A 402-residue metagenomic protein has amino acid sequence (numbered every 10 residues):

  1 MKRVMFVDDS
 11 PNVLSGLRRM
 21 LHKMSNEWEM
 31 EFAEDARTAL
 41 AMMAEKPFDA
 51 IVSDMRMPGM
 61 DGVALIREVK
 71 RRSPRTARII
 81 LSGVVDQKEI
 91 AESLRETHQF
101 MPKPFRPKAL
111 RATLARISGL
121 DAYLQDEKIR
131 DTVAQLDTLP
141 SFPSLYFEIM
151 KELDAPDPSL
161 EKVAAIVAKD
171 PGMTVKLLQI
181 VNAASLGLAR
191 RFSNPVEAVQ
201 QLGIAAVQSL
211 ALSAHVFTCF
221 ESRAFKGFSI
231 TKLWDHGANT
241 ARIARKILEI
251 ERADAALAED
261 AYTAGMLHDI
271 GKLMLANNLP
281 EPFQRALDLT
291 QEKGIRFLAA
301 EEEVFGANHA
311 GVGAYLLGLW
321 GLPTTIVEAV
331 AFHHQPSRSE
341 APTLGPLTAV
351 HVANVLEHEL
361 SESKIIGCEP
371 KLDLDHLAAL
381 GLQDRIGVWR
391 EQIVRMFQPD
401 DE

Functional and structural regions predicted by a protein language model:
D8, D54, S82: Active-site residues of response regulator receiver
P11-E31: Two-component/phosphorelay signaling modules centered on CheY-like receiver
M24-S25, A44-K46, E68-T76, E96: Conserved phosphotransfer cores of two-component systems
E34-T38, D61-L65: Acidic catalytic/metal-coordinating carboxylates
K46-V52: Active-site beta3 strand of CheY-like receiver
M57: Receiver (REC) domain active-site loop signature in two-component systems and cognate sites in sensor histidine kinases
A64, V84-M101: Alpha4 helix (beta4-alpha4-beta5 surface) of REC/receiver domains from two-component response regulators
R106-I270, M274-P370: Conserved alpha-helical "signature site" that marks functionally important helical segments or helix/loop junctions
